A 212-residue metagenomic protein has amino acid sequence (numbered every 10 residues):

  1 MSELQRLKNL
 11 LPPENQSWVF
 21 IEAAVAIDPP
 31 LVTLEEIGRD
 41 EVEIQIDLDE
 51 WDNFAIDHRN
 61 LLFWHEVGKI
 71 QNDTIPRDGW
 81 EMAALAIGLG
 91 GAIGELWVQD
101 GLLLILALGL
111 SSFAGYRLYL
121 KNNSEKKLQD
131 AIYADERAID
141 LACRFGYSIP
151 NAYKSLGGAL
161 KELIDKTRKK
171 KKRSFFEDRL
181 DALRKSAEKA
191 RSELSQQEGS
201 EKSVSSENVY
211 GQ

Functional and structural regions predicted by a protein language model:
M1-N60, Q71-D73, R144, D165-T167 (+1 more regions): Peri-catalytic and regulatory segments of divalent metal-dependent proteins
S2-W18, I105-R168: Short helix/loop segments within enzyme catalytic domains that coordinate or immediately flank catalytic cofactors
E22-E35, I139-Q212: Active-site-proximal gating segments in proteases and membrane effectors
D47, N72-I75, L89-G91, V98-Q99 (+1 more regions): Short, surface-exposed, polar/charged, turn-prone segments marking secondary-structure boundaries
R59, G79-A84, D130: Amphipathic alpha-helical interface surfaces
F63-N72, Y133, R137: Active-site His/Glu-centered metal-binding helix of metallohydrolases
V67-A83, Y147: Catalytic Zn2+-binding segment of zinc metalloproteases
E81-N123: Transmembrane alpha-helical hairpins and terminal membrane-anchor modules
